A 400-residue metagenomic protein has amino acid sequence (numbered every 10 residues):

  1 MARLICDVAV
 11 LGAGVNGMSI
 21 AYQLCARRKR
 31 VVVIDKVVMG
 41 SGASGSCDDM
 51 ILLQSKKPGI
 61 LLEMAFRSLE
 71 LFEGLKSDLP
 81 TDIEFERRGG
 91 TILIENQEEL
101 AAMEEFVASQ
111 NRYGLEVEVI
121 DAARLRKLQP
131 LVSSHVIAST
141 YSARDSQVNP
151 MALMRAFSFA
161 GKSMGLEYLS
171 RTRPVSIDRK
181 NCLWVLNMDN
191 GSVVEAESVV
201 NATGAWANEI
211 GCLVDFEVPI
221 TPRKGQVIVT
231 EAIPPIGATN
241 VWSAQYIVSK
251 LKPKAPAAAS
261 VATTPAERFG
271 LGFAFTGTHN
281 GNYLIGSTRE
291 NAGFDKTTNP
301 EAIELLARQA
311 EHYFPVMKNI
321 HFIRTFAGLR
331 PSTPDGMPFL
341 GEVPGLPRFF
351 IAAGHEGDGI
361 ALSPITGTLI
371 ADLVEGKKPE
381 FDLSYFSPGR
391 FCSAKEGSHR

Functional and structural regions predicted by a protein language model:
A2-L4, S19, R27, V119 (+2 more regions): C-terminal lid/capping helical subdomain adjacent to the catalytic/cofactor pocket in oxidative enzymes
C6-V32: N-terminal Rossmann-like FAD-binding beta1-loop-alpha1 element of flavoenzymes
A9-L11, V194-W206, G367: Short hydrophobic core segments
Y22-Q23, D49-L52, I83-F85, V193 (+1 more regions): Active-site substrate-recognition segment that forms the wall of the catalytic cavity or substrate channel
C25-G45: Glycine-rich FAD pyrophosphate-binding loop
D48-L128, G272-F273: Dinucleotide-binding Rossmann-like beta1-alpha1 core, especially the glycine-rich loop that anchors the ADP
E63, L93-A102, Y141-F159, T297-A302 (+1 more regions): Short beta-strand to alpha-helix junction loop
T140-N190, V194-E197: Helical element adjacent to the flavin cofactor pocket in flavoenzyme catalytic cores
